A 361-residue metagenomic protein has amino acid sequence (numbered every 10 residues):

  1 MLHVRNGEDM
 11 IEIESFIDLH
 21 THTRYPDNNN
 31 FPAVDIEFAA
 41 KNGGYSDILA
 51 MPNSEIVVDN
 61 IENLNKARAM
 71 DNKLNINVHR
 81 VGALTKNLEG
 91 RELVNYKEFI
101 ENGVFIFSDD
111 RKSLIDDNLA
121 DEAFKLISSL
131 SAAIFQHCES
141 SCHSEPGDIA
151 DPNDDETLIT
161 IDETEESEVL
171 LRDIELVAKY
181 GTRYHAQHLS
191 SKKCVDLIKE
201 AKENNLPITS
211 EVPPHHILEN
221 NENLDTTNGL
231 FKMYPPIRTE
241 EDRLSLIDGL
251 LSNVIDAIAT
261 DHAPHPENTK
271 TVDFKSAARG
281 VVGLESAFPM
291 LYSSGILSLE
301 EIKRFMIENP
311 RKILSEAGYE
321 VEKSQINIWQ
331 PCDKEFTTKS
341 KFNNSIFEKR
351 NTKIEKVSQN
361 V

Functional and structural regions predicted by a protein language model:
H3, S276, S286, E322-V361: C-terminal cap of metal-dependent C-N hydrolases
G7-N72: Metal-associated gating/positioning segment near the N- to mid-region
I13, I61-V81, K125-H137, L284-M290: Alpha-helix-loop-beta-strand connector modules within alpha/beta enzyme cores
I17-P32, I76-E92, R111, T157-T164: Active-site mouth loops of central-metabolism enzymes
H20, A40, G44, V78 (+9 more regions): Divalent metal-coordination and catalytic microenvironments
N29-A39, L88-F99, R172: Short, acidic/polar
V94-I258: Histidine/acidic residue-rich metal-binding segments in metalloenzymes
E156-L158, T164-G181, S252, D256-A259 (+1 more regions): His/Asp/Glu-enriched, well-ordered alpha-helical/loop segment that forms or immediately abuts the divalent-metal
